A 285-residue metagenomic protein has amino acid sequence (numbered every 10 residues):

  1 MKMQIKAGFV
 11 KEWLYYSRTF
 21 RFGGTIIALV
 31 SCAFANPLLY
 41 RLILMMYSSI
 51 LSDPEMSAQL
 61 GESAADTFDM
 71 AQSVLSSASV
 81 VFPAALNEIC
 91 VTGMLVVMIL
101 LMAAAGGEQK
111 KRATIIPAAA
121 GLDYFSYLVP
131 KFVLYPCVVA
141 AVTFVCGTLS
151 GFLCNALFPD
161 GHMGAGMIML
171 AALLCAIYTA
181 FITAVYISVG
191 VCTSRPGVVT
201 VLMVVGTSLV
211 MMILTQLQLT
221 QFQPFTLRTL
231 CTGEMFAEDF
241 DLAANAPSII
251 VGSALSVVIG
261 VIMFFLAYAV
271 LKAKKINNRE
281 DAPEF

Functional and structural regions predicted by a protein language model:
M1-V30, I276-E280: Aromatic- and glycine-rich beta-strand/loop motifs that create alpha-glucan
K2, L39-A84, V204-F285: Terminal transmembrane helical anchor/hairpin motif
Y15, G106, P117-A119, Y186 (+1 more regions): Helix-capping/transition residues at the boundaries of transmembrane alpha-helices and the short helical linkers
F22, L29-A104, V129-G197, L242-S256: Secretory targeting signals
G24-S31, P196-M212: Pore- or pathway-lining transmembrane helices of multi-pass membrane proteins that form conduits for solutes/ions
M102-G106, A269-V270: Structural signal for the C-terminal ends of transmembrane alpha-helices and the immediately following loop
A104-C137: Helix-loop-helix units of permease transmembrane domains in multi-pass membrane transporters, especially ABC
R112-A113, A184, T200-V201: Transmembrane alpha-helix boundary/hinge residues in polytopic small-molecule transporters
